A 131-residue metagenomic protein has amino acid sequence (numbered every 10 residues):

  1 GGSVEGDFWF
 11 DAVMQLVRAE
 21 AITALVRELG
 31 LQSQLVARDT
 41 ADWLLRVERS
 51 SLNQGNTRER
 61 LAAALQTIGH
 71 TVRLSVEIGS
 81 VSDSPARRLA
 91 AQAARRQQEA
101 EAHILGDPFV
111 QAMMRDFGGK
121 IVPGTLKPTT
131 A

Functional and structural regions predicted by a protein language model:
G1-A131: Intrinsically disordered, low-complexity basic tails and flexible linkers associated with large NTP-driven
